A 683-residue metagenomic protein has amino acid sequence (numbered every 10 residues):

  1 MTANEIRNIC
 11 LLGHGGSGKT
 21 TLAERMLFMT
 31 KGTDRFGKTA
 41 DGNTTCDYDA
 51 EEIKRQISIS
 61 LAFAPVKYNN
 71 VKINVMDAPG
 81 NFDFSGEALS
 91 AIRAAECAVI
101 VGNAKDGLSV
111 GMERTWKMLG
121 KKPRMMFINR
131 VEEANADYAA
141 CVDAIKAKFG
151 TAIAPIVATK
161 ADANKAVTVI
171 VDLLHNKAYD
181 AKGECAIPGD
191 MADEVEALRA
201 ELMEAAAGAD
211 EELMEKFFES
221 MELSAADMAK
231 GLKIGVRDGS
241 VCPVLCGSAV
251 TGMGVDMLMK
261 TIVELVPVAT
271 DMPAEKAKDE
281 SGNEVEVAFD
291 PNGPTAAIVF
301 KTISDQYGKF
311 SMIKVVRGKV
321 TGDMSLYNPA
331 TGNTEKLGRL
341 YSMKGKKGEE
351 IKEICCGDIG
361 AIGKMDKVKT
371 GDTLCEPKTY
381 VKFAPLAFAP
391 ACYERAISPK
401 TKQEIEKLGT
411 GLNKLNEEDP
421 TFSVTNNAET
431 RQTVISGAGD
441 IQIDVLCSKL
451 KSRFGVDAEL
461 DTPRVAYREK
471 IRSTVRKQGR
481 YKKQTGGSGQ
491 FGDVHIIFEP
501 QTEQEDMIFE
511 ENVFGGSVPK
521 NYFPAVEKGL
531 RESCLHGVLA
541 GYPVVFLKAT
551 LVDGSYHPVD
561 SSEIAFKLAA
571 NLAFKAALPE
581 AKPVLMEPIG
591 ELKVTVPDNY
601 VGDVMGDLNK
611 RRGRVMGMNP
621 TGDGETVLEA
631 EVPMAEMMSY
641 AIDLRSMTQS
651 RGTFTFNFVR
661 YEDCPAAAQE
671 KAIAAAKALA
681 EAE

Functional and structural regions predicted by a protein language model:
M1-E683: Structural and coupling elements of P-loop NTPases
